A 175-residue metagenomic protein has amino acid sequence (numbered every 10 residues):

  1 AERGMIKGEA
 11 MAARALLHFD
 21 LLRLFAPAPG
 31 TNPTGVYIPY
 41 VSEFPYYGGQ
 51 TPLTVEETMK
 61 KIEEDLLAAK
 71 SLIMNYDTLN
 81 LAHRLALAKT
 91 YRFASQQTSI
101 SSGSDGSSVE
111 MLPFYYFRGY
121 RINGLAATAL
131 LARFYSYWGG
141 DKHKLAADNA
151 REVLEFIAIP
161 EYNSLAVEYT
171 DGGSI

Functional and structural regions predicted by a protein language model:
A1-A12, F19-I175: Structured, solvent-exposed acidic/aromatic patches
